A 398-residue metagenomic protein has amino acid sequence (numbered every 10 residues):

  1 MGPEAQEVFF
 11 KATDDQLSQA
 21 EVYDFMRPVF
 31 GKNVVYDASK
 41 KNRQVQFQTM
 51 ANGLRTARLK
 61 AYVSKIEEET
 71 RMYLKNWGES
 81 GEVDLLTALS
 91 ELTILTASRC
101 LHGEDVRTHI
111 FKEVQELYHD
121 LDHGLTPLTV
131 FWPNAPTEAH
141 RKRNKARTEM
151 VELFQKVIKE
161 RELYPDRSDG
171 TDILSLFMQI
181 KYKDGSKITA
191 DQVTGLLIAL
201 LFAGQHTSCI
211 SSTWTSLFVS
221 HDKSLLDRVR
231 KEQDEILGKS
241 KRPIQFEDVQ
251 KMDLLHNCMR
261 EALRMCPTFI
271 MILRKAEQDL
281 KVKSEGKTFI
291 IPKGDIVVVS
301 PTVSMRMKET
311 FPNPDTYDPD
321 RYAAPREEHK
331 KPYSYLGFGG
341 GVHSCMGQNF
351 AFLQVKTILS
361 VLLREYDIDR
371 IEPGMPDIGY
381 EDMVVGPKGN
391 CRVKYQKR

Functional and structural regions predicted by a protein language model:
M1-K32, Y36, K40-K41, V45 (+4 more regions): N-terminal membrane-proximal hinge/A-helix region immediately C-terminal to the signal-anchor transmembrane segment
M1-P3, E7-F9, D105-K112, H206-K231 (+1 more regions): Classical protein tyrosine phosphatase
S18-R27, K60-S212, F246: Cytochrome P450 heme-thiolate monooxygenase catalytic core
N52, E247, A324-V355, G379-D382 (+1 more regions): Cytochrome P450 heme-thiolate "Cys pocket" and heme-binding signature region
E152, K156, R242-E285, V298 (+1 more regions): Conserved cytochrome P450 K-helix E-x-x-R motif and the immediately C-terminal K′/meander segment
K223-L225, Q348-V385: Cytochrome P450 heme-binding "Cys pocket" and the immediately downstream C-terminal segment
V299-E327: Conserved cytochrome P450 K-helix/beta-meander segment immediately N-terminal to the heme-binding cysteine loop
V384-R398: C-terminal helix/juxtamembrane-tail motif
